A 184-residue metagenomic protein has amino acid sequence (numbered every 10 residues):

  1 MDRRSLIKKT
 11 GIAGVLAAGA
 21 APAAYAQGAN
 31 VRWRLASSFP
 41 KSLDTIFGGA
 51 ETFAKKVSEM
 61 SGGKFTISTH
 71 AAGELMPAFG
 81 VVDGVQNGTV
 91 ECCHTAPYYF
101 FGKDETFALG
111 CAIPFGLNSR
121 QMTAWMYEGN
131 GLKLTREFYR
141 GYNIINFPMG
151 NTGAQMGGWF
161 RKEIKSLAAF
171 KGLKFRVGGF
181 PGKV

Functional and structural regions predicted by a protein language model:
I7-A26: N-terminal export signals
A21-S37, S58-T66, R140, K162-K174: Immediate post-signal peptide segment of exported/extracytoplasmic ligand-binding proteins
R34-E51, A72-M76: Extracytoplasmic "Venus flytrap"
L43-S68, N130, K183-V184: Short, polar/charged alpha-helical segment
K55, Q86, A96-V184: Contiguous mixed-secondary-structure segments that line small-molecule binding/active-site clefts of soluble domains
H70-D83, G178-G182: Short helix-initiation/N-cap motifs at beta->coil->alpha
E91-T95: Paired acidic/hydrophobic, glycine-rich loop segments that form the ligand-binding mouth/hinge of periplasmic-binding
